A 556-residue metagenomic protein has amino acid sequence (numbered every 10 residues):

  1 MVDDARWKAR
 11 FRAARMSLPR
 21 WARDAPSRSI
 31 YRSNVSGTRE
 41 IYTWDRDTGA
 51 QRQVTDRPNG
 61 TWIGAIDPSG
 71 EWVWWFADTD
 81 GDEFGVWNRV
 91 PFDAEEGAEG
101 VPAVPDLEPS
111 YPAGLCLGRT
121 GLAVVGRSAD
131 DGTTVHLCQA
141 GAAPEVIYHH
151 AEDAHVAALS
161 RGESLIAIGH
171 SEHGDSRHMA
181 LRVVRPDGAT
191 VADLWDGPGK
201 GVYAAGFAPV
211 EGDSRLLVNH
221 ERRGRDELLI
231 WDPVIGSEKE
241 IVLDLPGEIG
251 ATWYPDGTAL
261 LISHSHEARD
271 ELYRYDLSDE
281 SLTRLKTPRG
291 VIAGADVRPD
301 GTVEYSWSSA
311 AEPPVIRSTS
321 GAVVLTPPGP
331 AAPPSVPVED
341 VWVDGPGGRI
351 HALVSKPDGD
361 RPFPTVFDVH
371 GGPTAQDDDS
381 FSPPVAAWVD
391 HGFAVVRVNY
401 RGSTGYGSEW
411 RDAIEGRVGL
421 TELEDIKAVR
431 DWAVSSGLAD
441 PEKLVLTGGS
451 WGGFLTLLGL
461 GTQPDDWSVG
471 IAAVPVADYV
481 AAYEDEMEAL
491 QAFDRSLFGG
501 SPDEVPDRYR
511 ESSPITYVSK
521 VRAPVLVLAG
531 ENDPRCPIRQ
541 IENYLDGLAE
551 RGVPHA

Functional and structural regions predicted by a protein language model:
M1-R361, P373-H391, V418, L423 (+1 more regions): Peripheral, non-catalytic segments that deliver or gate enzyme domains
T55, N399-Y400: Residue-level recognition of beta-strand->loop/alpha-helix junctions
S306, S355, D368-V369, T447 (+1 more regions): Short hydrophobic segments within beta-strands
V341, F367, V396, I471 (+1 more regions): Hydrophobic/aromatic beta-strand patches that form the interior of the parallel beta-sheet core in alpha/beta enzyme
P364: Alpha/beta-hydrolase fold active-site loops
D368-G371, A387, R397: Structural cue for short, hydrophobic secondary-structure segments
V389-N399, A556: A fold-wide structural signal in alpha/beta-hydrolase
Y400-A556: Active-site-proximal cap/loop segments of hydrolase catalytic domains
